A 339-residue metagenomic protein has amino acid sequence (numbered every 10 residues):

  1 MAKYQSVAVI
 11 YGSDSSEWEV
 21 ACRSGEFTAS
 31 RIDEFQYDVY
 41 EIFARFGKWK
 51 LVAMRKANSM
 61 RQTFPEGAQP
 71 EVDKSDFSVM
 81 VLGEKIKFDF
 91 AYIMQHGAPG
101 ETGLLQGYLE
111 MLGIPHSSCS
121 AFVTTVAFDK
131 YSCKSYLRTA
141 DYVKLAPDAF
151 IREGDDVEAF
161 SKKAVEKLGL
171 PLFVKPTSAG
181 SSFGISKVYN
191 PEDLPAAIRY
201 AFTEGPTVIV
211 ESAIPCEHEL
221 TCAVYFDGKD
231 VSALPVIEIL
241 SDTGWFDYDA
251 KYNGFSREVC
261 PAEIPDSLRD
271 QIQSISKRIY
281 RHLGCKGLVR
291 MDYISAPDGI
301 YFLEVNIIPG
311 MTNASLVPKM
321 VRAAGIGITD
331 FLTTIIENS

Functional and structural regions predicted by a protein language model:
M1-F122, V126-F128, S132, R152-F160: ATP-binding N-terminal substructure of ATP-dependent carboxylate-amine bond-forming enzymes
M1-Y11, S15, R23, V81 (+3 more regions): Active-site nucleotide/adenylate-binding loops and adjacent lid/helix of ATP-dependent enzymes
V39, P115-H116, K144, L172 (+1 more regions): Hydrophobic beta-strand scaffold residues
H96-G97, S182, I239-D242, N306-M320: Glycine-rich phosphate/pyrophosphate-binding beta-alpha loops
Y189-S274, S295-Y301: Phosphate-binding site of ATP-dependent enzymes
S212-I214, C222, Y280-N313, V321: Conserved metal-phosphate-binding beta-hairpin within the catalytic cores of diverse ATP-dependent phosphoryl-transfer
E238-V289, L316-S339: Active-site "cap" helix and flanking loop/linker of ATP-utilizing ligase/carboxylase catalytic domains
